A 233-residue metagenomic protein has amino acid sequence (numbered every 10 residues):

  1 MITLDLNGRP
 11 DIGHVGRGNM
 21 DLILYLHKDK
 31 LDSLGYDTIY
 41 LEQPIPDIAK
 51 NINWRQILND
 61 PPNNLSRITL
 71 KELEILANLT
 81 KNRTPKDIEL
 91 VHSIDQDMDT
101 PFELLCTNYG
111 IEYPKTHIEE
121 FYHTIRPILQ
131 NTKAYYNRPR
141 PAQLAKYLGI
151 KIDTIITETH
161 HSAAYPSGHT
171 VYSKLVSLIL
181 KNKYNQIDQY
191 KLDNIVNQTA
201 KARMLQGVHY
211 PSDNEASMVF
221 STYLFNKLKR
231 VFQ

Functional and structural regions predicted by a protein language model:
I2-Q206, K227: Hydrophobic alpha-helical bundle signature of multipass membrane enzymes
Q198-F232: Interfacial helix-loop-helix junctions of multi-pass membrane proteins
